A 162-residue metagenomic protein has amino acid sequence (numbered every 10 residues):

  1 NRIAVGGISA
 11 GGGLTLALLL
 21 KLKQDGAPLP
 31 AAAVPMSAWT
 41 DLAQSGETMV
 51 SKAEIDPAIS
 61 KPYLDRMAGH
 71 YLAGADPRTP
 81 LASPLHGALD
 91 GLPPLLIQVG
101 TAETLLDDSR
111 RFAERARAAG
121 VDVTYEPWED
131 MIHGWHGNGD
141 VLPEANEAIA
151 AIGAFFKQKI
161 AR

Functional and structural regions predicted by a protein language model:
N1-R162: Alpha/beta-hydrolase superfamily serine-hydrolase fold, recognizing
